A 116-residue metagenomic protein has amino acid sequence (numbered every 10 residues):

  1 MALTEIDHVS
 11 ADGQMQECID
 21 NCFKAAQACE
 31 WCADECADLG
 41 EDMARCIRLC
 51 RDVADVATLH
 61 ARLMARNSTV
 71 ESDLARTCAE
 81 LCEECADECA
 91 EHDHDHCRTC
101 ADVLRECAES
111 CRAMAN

Functional and structural regions predicted by a protein language model:
M1-N116: Amphipathic alpha-helical hairpins
